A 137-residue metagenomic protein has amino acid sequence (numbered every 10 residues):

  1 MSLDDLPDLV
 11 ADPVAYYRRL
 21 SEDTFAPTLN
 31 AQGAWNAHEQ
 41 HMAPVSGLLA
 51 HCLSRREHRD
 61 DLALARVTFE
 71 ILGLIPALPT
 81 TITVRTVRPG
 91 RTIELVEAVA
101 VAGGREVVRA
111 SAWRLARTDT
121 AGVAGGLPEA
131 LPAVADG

Functional and structural regions predicted by a protein language model:
M1-G137: Terminal targeting signals and extreme-terminal segments of soluble enzymes
